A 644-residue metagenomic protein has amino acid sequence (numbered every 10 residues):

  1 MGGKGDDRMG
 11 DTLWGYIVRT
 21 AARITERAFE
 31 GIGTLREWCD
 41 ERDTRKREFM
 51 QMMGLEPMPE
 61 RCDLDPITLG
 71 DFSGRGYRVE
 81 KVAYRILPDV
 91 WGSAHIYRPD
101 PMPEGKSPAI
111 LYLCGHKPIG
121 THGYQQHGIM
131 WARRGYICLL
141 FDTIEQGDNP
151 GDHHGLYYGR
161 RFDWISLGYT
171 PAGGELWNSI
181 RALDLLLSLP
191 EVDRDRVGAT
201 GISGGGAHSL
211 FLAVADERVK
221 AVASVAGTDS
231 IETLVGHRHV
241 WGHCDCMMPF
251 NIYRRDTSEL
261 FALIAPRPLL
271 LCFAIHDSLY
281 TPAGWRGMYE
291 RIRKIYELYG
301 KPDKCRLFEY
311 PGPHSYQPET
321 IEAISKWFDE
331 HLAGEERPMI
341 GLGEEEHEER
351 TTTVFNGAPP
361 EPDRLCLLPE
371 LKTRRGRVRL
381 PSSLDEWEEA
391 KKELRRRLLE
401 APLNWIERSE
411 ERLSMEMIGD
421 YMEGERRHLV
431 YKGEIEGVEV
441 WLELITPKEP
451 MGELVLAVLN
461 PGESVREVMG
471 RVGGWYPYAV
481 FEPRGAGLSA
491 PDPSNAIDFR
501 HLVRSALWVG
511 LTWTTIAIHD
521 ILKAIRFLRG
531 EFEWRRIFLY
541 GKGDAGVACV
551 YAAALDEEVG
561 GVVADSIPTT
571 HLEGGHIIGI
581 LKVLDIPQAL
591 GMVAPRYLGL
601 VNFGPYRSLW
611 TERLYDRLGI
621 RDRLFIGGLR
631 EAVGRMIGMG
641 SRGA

Functional and structural regions predicted by a protein language model:
M1-W91, M102-G105, E259, A265 (+6 more regions): Alpha/beta-hydrolase-fold serine-hydrolase catalytic core, especially in secreted/extracellular enzymes
R42, E145-N149, H154-L185, I202 (+4 more regions): Accessory cap/linker subdomain of secreted extracellular hydrolases
P99: Aromatic-residue-lined binding/catalytic grooves and analogous aromatic/hydrophobic interfacial grooves in multimeric
P103-S188, R194, T228-V240, C246 (+2 more regions): Cap/lid segment of the alpha/beta-hydrolase catalytic domain
P118-Q126, D163-W177, A199-L210, M247-L260 (+5 more regions): Alpha-helix capping and helix-loop boundary segments enriched in small/acidic/polar residues
R134, A182-Y253, A524-M592: Primarily recognizes the serine-hydrolase "nucleophile elbow" in alpha/beta-hydrolase and SGNH/GDSL folds
D142, T200, V225-A226, C272 (+3 more regions): Alpha/beta-hydrolase-fold catalytic nucleophile elbow
A199, L271, A457, V480 (+3 more regions): Structural beta-sheet core signal
